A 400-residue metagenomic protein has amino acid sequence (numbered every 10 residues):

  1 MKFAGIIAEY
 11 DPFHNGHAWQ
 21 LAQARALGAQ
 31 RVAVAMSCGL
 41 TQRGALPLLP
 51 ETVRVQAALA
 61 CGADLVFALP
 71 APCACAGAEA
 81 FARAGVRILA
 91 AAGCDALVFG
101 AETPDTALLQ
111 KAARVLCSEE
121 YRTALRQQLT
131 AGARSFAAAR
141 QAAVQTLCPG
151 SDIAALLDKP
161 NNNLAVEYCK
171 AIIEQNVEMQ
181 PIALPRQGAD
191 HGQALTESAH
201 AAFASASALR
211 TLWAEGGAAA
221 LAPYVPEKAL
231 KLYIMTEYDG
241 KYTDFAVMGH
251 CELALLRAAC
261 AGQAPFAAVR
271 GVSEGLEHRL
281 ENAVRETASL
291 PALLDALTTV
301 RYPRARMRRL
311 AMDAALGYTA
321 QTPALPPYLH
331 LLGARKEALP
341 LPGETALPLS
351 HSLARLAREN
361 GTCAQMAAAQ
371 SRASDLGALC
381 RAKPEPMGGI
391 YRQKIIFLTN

Functional and structural regions predicted by a protein language model:
M1-R54: N-terminal catalytic cores of NTP/NDP-binding nucleotidyl/phosphoryl-transfer enzymes
I7-A8, T41-Q42, A58, P72-C73 (+1 more regions): Short, contiguous strand/loop micro-motifs
R25, L59, V86-A90: Non-catalytic positions within long, well-ordered alpha-helices that form the structural scaffold/packing of enzyme
Q30, D64, D95: Receiver (REC) domain switch/active-site residues of two-component response regulators
M36-L40, F67, C73: Glycine-rich phosphate/pyrophosphate-binding loops and their adjacent beta-strand/loop elements at enzyme active sites
P47-E51, L59, A78, A82: Generic structural signal for well-ordered secondary structure
V55-P70: A glycine-rich helix N-cap at a beta->alpha junction
A68-N400: Active-site cores that bind ATP or allylic diphosphates and position pyrophosphate for catalysis
